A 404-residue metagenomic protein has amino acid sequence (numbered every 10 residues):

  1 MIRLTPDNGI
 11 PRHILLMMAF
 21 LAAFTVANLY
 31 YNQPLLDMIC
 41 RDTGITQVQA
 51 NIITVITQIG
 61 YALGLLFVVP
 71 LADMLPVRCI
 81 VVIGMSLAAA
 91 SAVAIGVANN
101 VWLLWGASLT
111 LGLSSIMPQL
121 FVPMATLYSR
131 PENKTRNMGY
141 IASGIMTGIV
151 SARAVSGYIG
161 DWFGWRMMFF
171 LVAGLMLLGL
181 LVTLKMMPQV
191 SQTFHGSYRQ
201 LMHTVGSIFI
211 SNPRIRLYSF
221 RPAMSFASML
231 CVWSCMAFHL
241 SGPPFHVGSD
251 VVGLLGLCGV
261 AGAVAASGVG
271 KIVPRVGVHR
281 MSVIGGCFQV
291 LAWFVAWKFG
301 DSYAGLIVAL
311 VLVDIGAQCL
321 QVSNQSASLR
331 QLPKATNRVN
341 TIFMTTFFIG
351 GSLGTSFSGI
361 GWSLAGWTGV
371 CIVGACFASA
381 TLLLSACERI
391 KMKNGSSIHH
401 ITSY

Functional and structural regions predicted by a protein language model:
I2-G9, P188-F220: Juxtamembrane intracellular "pre-TM" segments in multi-pass secondary transporters
L63-V101: Conserved MFS/SLC helix-loop-helix module at the cytosolic interface between two early adjacent transmembrane helices
L65-P76, V264-V278, W362: Helix-to-loop junctions at the C-terminal end of transmembrane segments in multipass secondary transporters
L103, Y140-M187: Helix-loop-helix hairpin linking two adjacent transmembrane segments in secondary transporters
S108-G144: Cytoplasmic helix-loop-helix junction between adjacent transmembrane helices in 12-TM secondary transporters
M117-S129, C319-L332: Intracellular juxtamembrane helix-capping segments at the cytosolic ends of symmetry-related transmembrane helices
H279-N324: C-terminal transmembrane helical hairpin of 12-TM major facilitator-type secondary transporters
